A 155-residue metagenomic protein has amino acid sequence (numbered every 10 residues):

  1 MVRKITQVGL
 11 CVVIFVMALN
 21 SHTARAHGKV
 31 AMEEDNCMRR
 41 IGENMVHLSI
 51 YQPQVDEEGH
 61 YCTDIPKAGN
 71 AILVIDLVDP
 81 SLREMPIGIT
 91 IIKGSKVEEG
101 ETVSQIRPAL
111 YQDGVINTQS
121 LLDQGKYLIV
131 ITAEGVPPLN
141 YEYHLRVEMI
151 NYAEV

Functional and structural regions predicted by a protein language model:
M1-L10: Bacterial N-terminal signal peptides that target proteins for export
F15-T23: C-terminal segment of classical bacterial N-terminal signal peptides
V30-A31, M149-V155: Low-complexity, Pro/Ser/Thr- and charge-rich linker/hinge segments at domain boundaries
V30-D113: Membrane-proximal low-complexity regions enriched in glycine and acidic/polar residues
P53, I92-G94, H144-Y152: Short beta-strand edge segments in extracellular beta-sheet folds
E57, E84, E98, Y127 (+2 more regions): Intrinsically disordered, low-complexity acidic/polar segments
I116-M149: Extended, hydrophilic extramembrane loops/domains of integral membrane proteins
